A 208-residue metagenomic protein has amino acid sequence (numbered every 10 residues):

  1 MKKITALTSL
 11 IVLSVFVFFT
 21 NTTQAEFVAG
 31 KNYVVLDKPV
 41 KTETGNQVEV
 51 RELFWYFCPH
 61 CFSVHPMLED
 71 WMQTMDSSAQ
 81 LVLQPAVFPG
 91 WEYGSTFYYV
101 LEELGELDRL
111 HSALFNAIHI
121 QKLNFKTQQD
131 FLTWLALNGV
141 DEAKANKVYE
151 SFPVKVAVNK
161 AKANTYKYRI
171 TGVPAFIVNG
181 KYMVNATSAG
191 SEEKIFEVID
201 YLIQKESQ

Functional and structural regions predicted by a protein language model:
K2-G90, K162, Y166-K167, Y201-Q208: Extracytoplasmic thiol/disulfide redox context detector
I4-T5, L137-Q208: C-terminal cap of thioredoxin/glutaredoxin-like
T5-T8, G94-L101, L107, E197-Q204: Conserved short hydrophobic patches within well-ordered secondary structure
V48, P59-F62, F88-E92, L101-D108 (+3 more regions): Soluble non-cytosolic domains of exported or imported proteins
Y56, P85, Y98, H119 (+2 more regions): Conserved short-loop catalytic and cofactor-binding motifs
F57, M72-M75, L101-G105, I118-K122 (+4 more regions): Sec/Tat-exported extracytoplasmic proteins
H65-M72, G94-Y98, H111, Q128 (+4 more regions): Extracytoplasmic/secreted envelope proteins and their assembly/folding machinery, especially bacterial periplasmic
T74-E103, R109-A136: Structural microenvironment flanking redox-active thiols in thiol-disulfide oxidoreductases
